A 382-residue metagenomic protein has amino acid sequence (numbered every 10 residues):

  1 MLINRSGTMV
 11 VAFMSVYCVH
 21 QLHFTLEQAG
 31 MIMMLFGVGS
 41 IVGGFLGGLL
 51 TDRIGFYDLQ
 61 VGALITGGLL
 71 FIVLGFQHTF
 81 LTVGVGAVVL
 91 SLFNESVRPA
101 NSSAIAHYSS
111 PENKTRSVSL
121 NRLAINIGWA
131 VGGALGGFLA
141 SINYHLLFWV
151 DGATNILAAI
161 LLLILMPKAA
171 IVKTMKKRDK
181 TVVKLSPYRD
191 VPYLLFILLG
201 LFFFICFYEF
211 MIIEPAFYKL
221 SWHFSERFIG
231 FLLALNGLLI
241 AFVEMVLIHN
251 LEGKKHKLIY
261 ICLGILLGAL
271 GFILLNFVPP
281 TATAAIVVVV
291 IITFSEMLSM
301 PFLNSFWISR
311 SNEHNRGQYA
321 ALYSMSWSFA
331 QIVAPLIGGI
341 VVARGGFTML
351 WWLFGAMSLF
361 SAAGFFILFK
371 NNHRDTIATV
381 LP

Functional and structural regions predicted by a protein language model:
M1-G37, L194-L233: Helix-loop boundary and gating motifs at the non-cytosolic
M9, G37-F45, W129-A130, G237-M245 (+1 more regions): Residue-level signature of mid-helix packing/kink "hotspots" within the transmembrane helices of 12-pass Major
V42-H78: Conserved MFS/SLC helix-loop-helix module at the cytosolic interface between two early adjacent transmembrane helices
G43-G55, V243-H256, V342: Helix-to-loop junctions at the C-terminal end of transmembrane segments in multipass secondary transporters
R53-L64, E252-I265: Cytoplasmic membrane-interface "Motif A"-like loop-to-helix N-cap segments of 12-TM Major Facilitator Superfamily
G86-I127: Cytoplasmic helix-loop-helix junction between adjacent transmembrane helices in 12-TM secondary transporters
P167-L199, P382: Juxtamembrane intracellular "pre-TM" segments in multi-pass secondary transporters
L258-L303: C-terminal transmembrane helical hairpin of 12-TM major facilitator-type secondary transporters
